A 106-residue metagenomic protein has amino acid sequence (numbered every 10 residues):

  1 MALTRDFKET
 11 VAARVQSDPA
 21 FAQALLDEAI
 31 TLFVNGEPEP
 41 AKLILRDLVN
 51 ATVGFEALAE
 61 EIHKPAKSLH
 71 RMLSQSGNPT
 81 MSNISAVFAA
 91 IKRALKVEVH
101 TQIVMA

Functional and structural regions predicted by a protein language model:
M1-I44: N-terminal flexible/basic segments that precede or flank functional cores
E9, G77, E98-A106: Short, charged recognition helix plus adjacent turn of helix-turn-helix-like nucleic-acid-binding domains
A51-R71: Short alpha-helical DNA-recognition segment
P65-S68, S76, T80: Short coil turns linking two alpha-helices in DNA-binding domains
S74-Q75, K92: Residue-level detection of the helix-turn-helix DNA-binding "recognition helix"
M81-E98: DNA major-groove recognition helix of helix-turn-helix/homeodomain DNA-binding modules
